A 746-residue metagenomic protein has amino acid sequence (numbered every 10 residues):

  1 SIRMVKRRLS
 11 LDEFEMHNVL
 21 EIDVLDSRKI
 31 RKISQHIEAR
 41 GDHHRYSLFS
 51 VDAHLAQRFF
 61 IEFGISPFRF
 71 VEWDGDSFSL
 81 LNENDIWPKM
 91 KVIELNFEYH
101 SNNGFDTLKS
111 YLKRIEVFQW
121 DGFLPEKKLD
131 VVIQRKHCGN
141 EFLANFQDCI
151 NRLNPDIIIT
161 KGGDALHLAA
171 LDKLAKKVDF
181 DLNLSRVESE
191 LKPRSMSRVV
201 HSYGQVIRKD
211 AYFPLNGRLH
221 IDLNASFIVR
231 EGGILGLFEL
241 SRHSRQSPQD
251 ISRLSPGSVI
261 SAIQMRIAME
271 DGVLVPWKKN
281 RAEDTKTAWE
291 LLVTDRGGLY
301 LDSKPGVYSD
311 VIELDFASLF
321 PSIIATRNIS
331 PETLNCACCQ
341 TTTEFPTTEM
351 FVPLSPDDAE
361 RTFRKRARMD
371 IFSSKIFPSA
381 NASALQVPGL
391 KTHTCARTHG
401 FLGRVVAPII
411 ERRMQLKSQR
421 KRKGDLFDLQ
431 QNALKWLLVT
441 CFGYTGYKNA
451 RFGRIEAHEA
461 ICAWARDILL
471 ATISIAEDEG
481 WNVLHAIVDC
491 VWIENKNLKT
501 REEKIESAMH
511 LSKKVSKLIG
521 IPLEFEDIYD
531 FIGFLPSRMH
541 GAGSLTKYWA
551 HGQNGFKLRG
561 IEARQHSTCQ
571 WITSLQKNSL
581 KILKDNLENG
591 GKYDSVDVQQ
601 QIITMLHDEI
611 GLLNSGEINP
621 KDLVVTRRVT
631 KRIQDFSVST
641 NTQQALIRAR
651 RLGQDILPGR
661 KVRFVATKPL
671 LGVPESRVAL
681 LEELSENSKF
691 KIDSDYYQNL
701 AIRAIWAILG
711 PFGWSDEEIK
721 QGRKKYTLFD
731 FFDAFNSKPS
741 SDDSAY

Functional and structural regions predicted by a protein language model:
S1-N154, K176-N183, S226, L235-G297 (+5 more regions): DnaQ-like (DEDDh/DEDDy) 3′-5′ exonuclease domain used for proofreading and 3′-end trimming on nucleic acids
I22, N96, T160, D222-L223 (+3 more regions): A residue-level signal for conserved active-site and pocket-lining positions in enzyme catalytic cores
V24-I30, A165, K496-E502: Helix N-cap motif at beta-to-alpha junctions
L112, K128, I157-L254, S258-S261 (+1 more regions): Metal-dependent phosphoesterase core characteristic of DEDDh/y 3'-5' exonuclease domains
F123-V131, Y444-A463: Gly-rich Lys/Arg/Thr-decorated short loops/hinges at beta-loop-alpha junctions or inter-strand turns that position
S247-P331, N335-C336, T342, L354 (+9 more regions): DNA-dependent DNA polymerase catalytic subunits
L416-K421: Secondary-structure edge/capping motif, primarily at the C-terminal ends of alpha-helices and the immediately following
W436-Y444: Glycine-rich, acidic and aromatic/proline-enriched surface loops and short helix-turn segments that act as binding
